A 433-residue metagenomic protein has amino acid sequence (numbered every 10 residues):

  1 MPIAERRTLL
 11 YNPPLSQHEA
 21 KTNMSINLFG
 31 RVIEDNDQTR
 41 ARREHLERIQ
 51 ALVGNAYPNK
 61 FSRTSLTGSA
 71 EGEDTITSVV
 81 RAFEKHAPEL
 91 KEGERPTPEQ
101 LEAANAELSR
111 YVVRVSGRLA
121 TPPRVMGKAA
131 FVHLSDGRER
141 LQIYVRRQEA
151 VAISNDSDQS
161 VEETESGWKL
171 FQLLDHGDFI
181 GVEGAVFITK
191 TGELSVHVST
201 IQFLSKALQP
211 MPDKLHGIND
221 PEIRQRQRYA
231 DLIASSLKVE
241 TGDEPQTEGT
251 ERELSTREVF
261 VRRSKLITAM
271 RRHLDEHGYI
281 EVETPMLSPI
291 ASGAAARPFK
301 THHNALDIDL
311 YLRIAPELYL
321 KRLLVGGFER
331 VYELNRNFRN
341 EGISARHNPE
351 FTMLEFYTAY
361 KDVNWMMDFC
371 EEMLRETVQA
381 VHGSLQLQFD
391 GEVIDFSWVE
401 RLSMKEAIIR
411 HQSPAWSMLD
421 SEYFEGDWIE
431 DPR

Functional and structural regions predicted by a protein language model:
R6-R7: Basic polycationic patches enriched in arginine
Y11-N12, S16-R433: Class II aminoacyl-tRNA synthetase catalytic cores and aaRS-like
